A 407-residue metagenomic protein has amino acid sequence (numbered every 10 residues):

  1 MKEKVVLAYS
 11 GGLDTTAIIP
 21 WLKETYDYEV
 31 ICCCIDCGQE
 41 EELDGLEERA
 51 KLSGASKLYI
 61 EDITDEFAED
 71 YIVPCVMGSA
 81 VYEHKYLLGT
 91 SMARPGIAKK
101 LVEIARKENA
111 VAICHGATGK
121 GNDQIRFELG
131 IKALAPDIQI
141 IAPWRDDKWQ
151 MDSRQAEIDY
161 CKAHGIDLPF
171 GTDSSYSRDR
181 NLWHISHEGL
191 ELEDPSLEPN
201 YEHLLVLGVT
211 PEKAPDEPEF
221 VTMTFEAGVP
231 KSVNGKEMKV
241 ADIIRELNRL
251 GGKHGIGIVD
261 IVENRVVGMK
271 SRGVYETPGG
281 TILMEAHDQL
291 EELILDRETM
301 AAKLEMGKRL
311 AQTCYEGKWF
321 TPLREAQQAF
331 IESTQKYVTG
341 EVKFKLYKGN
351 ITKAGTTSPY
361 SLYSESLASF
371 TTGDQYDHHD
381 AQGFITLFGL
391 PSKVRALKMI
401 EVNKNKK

Functional and structural regions predicted by a protein language model:
K2-K407: Nucleotide-activated chemistry modules centered on ATP-dependent adenylation/adenylyltransferase
